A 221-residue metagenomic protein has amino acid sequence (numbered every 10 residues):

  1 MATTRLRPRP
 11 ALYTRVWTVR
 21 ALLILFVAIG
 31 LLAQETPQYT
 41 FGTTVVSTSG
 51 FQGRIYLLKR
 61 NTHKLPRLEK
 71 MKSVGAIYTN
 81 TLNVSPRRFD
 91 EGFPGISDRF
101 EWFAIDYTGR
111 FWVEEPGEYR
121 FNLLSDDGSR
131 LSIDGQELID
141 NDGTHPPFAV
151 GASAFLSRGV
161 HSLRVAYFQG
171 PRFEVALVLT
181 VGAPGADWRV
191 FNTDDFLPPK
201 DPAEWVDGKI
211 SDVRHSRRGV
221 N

Functional and structural regions predicted by a protein language model:
M1-T14: N-terminal secretory signal peptides that target proteins for export/translocation
T4, I29-Q34: Intrinsically disordered low-complexity regions specifically enriched for long asparagine
P10, I24-L25, L124: Residue-level detector of transmembrane insertion/anchoring sites
R20-G30: Bacterial N-terminal signal peptides
Q34-R120, L124-N221: Extracellular/secretory pathway-exposed regions associated with glycan biology
